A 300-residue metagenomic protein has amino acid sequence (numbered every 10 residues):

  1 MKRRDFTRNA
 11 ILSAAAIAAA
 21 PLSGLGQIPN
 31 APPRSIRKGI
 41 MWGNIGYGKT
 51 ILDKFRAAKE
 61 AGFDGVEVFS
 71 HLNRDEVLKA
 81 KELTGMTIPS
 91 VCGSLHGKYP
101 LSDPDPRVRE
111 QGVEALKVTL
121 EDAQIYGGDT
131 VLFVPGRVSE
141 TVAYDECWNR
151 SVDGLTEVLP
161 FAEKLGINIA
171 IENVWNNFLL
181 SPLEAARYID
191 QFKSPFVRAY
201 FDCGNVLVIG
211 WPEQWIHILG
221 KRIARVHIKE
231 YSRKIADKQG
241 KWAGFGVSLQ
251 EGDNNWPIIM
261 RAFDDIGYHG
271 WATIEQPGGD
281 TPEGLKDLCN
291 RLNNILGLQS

Functional and structural regions predicted by a protein language model:
M1-D5, A16-A31: N-terminal twin-arginine translocation
A10-A19, N30-P32, S102-R198, V208 (+1 more regions): Active-site acidic/histidine proton-transfer and metal-coordination neighborhood in alpha/beta enzyme cores
L22-G48, R56-A61: C-terminal segment of N-terminal export signals and the immediately downstream linker at the start of the mature
N30-R34, F55-E60, R74-C92, L120-G127 (+4 more regions): Acidic (Asp/Glu)-rich catalytic clusters
I36-W42, V66-V68, I88-G93, V131-F133 (+4 more regions): Hydrophobic faces of well-ordered beta-strands that scaffold small-molecule active sites in alpha/beta enzyme cores
I45-K49, G65-V77, P100-L101, S139-V142 (+4 more regions): Acidic-and-aromatic substrate-binding clefts and catalytic sites of carbohydrate-active enzymes
G46-A57, E110-E121, I209-I216: Short, acidic/polar
K59, V91, T156-D253, M260: Acidic/histidine-rich catalytic cores of soluble enzymes
